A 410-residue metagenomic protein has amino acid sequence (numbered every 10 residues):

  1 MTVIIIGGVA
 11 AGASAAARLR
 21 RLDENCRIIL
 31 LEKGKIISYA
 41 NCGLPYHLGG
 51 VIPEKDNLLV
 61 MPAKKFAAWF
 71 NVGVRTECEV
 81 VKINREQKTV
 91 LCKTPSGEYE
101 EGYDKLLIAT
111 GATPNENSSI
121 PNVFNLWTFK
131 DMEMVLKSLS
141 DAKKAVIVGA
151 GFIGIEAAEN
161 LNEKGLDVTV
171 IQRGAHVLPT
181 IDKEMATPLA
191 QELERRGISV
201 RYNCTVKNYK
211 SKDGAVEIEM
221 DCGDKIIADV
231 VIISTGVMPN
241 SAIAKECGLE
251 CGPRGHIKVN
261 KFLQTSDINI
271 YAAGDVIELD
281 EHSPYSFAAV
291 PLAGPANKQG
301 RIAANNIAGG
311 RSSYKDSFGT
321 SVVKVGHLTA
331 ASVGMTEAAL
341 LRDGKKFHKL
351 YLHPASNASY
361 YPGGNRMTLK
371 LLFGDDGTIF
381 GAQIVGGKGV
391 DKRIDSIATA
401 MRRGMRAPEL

Functional and structural regions predicted by a protein language model:
M1-G73, A158-I181, S396: Beta1-alpha1 glycine-rich phosphate/pyrophosphate-binding loop at the start of Rossmann-like nucleotide-binding domains
I6, V80, E101-G111, V148 (+3 more regions): Short hydrophobic core segments
I6-A10, S14-N25, K33, T235 (+2 more regions): Flexible, glycine-rich terminal cap/loop adjacent to redox cofactors in electron-transfer oxidoreductases
V9-A13, K35, A112-P114, K130 (+4 more regions): Residue-level detector of alpha-helix initiation sites
N25-R27, V74-G97, E101, E163-K261: A Rossmann-like FAD-binding core segment of flavoenzymes
L58-L59, K144, F152-Y209, V290-A296 (+1 more regions): Rossmann-like dinucleotide-binding cores of NAD(P)H-dependent redox enzymes
I108-K164, S199, V259-K261: Glycine-rich dinucleotide-binding loop and its adjacent helix/turn
P121-A142, E217, K225-N305, S396: FAD-site-proximal beta/loop scaffold in flavoenzymes
